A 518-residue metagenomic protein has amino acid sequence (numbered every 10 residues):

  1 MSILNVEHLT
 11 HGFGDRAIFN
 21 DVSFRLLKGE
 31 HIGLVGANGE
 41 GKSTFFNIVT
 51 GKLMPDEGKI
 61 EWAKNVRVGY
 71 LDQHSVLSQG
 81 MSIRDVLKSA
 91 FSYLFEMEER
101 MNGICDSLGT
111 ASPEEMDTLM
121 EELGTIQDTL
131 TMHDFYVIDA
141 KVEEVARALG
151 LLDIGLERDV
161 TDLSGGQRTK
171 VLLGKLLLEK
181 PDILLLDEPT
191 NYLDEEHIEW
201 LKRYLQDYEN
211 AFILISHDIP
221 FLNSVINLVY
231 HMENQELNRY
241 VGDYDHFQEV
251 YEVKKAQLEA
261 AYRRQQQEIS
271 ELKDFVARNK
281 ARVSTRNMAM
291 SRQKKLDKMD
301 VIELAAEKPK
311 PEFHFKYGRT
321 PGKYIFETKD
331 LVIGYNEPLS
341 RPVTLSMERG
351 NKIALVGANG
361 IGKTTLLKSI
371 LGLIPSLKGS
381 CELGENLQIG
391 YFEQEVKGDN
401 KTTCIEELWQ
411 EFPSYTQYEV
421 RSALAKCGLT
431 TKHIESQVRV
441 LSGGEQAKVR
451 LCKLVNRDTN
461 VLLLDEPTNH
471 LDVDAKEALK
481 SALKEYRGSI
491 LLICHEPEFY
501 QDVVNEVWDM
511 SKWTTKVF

Functional and structural regions predicted by a protein language model:
M1-A260, P309, G318-F518: ABC ATP-binding cassette signature C-motif
V250-A305: Intracellular alpha-helical coupling/juxtamembrane segments of multi-pass membrane proteins
F313-F315: Post-kinase regulatory C-tail/linker adjacent to protein kinase catalytic domains
